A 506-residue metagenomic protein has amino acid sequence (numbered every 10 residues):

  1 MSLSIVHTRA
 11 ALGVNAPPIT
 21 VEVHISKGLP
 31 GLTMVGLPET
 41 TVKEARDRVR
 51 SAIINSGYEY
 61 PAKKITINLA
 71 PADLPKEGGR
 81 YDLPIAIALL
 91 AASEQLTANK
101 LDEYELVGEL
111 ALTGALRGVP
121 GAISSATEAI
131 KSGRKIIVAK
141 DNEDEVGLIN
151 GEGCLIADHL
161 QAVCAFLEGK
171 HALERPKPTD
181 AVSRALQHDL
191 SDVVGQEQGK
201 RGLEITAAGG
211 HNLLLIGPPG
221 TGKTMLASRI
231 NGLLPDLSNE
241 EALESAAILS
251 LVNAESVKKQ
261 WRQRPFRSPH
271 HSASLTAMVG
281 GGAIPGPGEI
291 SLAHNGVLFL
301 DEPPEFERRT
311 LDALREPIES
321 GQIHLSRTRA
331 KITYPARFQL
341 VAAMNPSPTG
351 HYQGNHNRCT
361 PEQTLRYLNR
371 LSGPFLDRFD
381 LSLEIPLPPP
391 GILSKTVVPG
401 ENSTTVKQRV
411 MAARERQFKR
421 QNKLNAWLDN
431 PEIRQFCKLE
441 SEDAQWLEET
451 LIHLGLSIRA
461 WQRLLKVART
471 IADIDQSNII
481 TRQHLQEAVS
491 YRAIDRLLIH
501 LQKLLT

Functional and structural regions predicted by a protein language model:
M1-L214, P218-T224, W261, S326 (+2 more regions): Peripheral, non-AAA+ core regions of ATP-driven protein-machinery
V35-R46, P61, N68-G78, I284-P285 (+1 more regions): Basic, amphipathic alpha-helical bundle interface domains used for macromolecular binding and assembly
Y60-K63, K100-L101, K131, N150-G151 (+7 more regions): Short loop/turn elements that form and flank the Walker-type P-loop nucleotide-binding site in RecA-like NTPase cores
T113, L300, F306-E307, G350: Catalytic P-loop NTPase motifs of RecA-like helicase/translocase cores
E168-I205, G209, D236-I290: P-loop NTPase nucleotide-binding/switch module
L215-E255, S320: Walker A/P-loop
N295, D301-P303, A313: Walker B catalytic acidic pair
